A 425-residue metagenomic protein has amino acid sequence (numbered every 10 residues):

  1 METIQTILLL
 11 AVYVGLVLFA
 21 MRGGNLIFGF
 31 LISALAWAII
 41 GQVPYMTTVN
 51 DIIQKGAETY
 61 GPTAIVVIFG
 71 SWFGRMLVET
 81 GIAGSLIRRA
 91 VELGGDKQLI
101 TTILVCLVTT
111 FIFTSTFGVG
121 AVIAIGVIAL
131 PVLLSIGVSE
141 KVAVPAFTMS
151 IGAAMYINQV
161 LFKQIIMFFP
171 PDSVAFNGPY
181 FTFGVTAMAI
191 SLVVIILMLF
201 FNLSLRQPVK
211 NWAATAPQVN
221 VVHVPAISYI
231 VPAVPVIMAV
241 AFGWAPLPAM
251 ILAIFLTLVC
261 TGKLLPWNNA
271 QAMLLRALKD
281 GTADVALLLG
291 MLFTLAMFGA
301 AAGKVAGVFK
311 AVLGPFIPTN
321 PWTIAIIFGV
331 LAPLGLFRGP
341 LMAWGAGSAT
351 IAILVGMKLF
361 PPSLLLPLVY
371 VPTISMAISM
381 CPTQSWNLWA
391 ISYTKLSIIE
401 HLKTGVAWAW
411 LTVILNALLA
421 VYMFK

Functional and structural regions predicted by a protein language model:
M1-F69, M76-I87, V91, K97-Q98 (+2 more regions): N-terminal alpha-helical transmembrane segments of multi-pass membrane transport and channel/translocase proteins
M1-I4, M21-G23, N50-P62, V174-T186 (+4 more regions): Interfacial loop-to-helix junctions that mark the boundaries of transmembrane helices in multi-pass membrane
E2-V14, A36-P44, F181-A277, E400-K403: Long, contiguous bundles of hydrophobic transmembrane helices that form the permeation core of multi-pass
L18-G29, L133-V144, P333-G345: Membrane-helix interface "capping/anchor" motifs
M21-N25, V43, T116-F117, A239-A249 (+3 more regions): Transmembrane helix interruption/hinge and helix-loop junction motifs
M46-P131, A272-M357: Membrane-embedded alpha-helical segments and adjacent helix-loop junctions characteristic of multi-pass solute
Q98-F113, I136-A153, P179-Y180, W322-P333 (+1 more regions): Alpha-helical transmembrane segments of multi-pass membrane proteins
L130-H223, W386-F424: Membrane-core helix-loop-helix motifs of multi-pass transport proteins
